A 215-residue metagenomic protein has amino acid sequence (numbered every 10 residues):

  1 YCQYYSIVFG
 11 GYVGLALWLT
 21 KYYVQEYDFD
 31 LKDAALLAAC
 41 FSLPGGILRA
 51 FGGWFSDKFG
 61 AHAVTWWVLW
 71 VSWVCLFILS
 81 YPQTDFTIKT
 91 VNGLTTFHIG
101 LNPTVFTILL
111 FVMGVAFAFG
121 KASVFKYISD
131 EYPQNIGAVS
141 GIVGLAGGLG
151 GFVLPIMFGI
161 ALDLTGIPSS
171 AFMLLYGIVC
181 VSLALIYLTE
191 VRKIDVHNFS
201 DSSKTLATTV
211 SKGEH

Functional and structural regions predicted by a protein language model:
Y1-I47: Extracytoplasmic gate region of multi-pass secondary transporters
S6, A39-L43, W70, G141-L149: Transmembrane alpha-helical cores of Major Facilitator Superfamily
D30-A38, N102, F106, I136-S140: Juxtamembrane helix-start elements in MFS-like secondary transporters
L48-G60, L162: Helix-to-loop junctions at the C-terminal end of transmembrane segments in multipass secondary transporters
H62-V124: C-terminal transmembrane helical hairpin of 12-TM major facilitator-type secondary transporters
Q134-T165: A late C-terminal transmembrane helix in Major Facilitator Superfamily
G159-V179: A membrane-interface helix-boundary motif in multi-pass transporters
Y176-L206, V210, E214: Multi-pass alpha-helical transporter architecture, strongest for 12-TM Major Facilitator/SLC carriers used
